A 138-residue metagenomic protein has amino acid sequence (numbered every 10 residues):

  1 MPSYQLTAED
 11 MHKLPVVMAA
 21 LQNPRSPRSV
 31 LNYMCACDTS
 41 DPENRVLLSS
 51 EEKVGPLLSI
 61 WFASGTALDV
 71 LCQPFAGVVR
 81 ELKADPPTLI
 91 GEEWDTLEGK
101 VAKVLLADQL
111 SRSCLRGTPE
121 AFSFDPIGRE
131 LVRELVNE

Functional and structural regions predicted by a protein language model:
P2-E138: Intrinsically disordered, low-complexity activation-like regions
